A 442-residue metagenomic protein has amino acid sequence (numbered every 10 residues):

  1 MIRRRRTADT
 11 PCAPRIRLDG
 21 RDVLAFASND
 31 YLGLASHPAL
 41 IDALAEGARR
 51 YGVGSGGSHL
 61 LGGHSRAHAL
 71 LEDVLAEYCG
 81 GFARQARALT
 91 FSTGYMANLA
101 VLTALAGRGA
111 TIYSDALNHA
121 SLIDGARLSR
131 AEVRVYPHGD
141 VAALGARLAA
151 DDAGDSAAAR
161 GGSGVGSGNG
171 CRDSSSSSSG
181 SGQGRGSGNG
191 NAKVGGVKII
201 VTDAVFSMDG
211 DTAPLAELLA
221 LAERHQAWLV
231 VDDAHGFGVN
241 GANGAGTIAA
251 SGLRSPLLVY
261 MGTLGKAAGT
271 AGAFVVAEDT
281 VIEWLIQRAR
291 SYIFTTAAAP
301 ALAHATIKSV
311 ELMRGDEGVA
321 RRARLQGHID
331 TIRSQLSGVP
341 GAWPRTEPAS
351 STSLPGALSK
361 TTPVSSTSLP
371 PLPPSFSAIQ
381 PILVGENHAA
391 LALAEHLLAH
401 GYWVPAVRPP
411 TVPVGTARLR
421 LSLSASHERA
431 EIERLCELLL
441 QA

Functional and structural regions predicted by a protein language model:
M1-V53, A227: N-terminal "arm"/small-domain region of PLP-dependent enzymes with the aminotransferase-like
P38, D42, E46, R50 (+4 more regions): PLP-dependent enzyme catalytic core of the Aspartate aminotransferase-like
D42-T93: Conserved N-terminal alpha-helix of the aminotransferase class I/II PLP-enzyme fold
V101-A120, H328: Conserved PLP-anchoring active-site segment centered on the Schiff-base-forming lysine
G139-G162, G166, G170-R172, G190-V231: Active-site phosphate-binding strand-loop segment of PLP-dependent enzymes
N243, A249-W284: Active-site PLP attachment segment
A267-Q335, P371-P373: PLP-dependent aminotransferase class I/II
R322-R333, S337-S350, L369-G401, T411 (+1 more regions): Conserved PLP-binding catalytic core of the aspartate aminotransferase-like
